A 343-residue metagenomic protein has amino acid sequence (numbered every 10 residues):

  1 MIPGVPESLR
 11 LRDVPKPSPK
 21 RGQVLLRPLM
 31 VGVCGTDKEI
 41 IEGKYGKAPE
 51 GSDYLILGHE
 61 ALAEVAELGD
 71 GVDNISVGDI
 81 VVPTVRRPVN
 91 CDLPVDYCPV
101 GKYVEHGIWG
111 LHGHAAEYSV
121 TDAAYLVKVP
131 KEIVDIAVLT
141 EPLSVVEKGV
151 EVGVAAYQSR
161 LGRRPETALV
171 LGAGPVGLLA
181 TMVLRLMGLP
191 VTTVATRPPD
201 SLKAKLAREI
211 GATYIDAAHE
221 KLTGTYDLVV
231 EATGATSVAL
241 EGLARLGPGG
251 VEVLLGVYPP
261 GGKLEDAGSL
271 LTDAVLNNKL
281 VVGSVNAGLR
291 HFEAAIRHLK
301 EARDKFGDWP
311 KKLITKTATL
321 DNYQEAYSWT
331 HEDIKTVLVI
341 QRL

Functional and structural regions predicted by a protein language model:
P15-V31, Y45-N90, P130-E132: Glycine-rich beta-strand-centered segment in the early N-terminal region that forms part of a ligand/cofactor-binding
G32, G69, R86, T233-G234 (+2 more regions): Short glycine-/small-residue-rich Rossmann-like dinucleotide-binding loops
E60-L62, D79-I80, Y118, A173 (+2 more regions): Residue-level marker of beta-strand positions
R87-T167, L171: NAD(P)H dinucleotide-binding glycine-rich loop of Rossmann-like/cofactor-binding domains, especially the beta1-alpha1
I133-H219: Mid-domain Rossmann-like dinucleotide-binding core that forms the NAD(H)/NADP(H) cofactor-binding site
K221-V229: A short acidic, Gly/Pro-enriched loop at the edge of an enzyme's catalytic core that lines a small-molecule cofactor
S237-E301, I340-L343: Glycine-rich phosphate-binding loop and adjacent beta-alpha segment of Rossmann(oid) nucleotide-cofactor-binding
L240, L289-L343: C-terminal hydrophobic helical "lid"/dimerization subdomain of Rossmann-like NAD(P)H-dependent oxidoreductases
